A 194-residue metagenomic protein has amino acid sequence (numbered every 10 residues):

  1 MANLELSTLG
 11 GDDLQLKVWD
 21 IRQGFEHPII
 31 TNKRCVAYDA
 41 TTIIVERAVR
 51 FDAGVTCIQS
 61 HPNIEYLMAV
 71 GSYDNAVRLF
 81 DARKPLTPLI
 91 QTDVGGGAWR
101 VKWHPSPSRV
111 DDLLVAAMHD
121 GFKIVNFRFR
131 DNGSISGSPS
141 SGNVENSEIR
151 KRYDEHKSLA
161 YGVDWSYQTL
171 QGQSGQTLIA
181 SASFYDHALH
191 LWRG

Functional and structural regions predicted by a protein language model:
M1-L4, A40-T42, Q59-Y66, K102-D111 (+1 more regions): Loop/turn segments within WD40 beta-propeller blades
L6-G11, M68-S72, L113-A117, G172-S174 (+1 more regions): Conserved beta-strand element within WD40/beta-propeller blades
D13-K17, Y38, A53-T56, E65 (+5 more regions): Short coil/turn segments within WD40 beta-propeller repeats
D20-H27, D81-L86, I124-V144, W192-G194: Short loop/turn segments immediately following beta-strands, especially the blade-tip and inter-blade linker loops
F25, T31-A40, A48-V55, T92-A98 (+2 more regions): WD40/WD-repeat beta-propeller blade N-cap
E26-I29, I43-E46, T87-I90, G133 (+1 more regions): A structural motif specific to WD40 beta-propellers
A53, L89-H104, S136-L170: Conserved blade-ending motifs and adjacent loop-strand segments that build the rim/top face of beta-propeller domains
Y161-Y167, Q171-G194: Blade-level signature of beta-propeller repeat domains, shared across WD40, Kelch, NHL, RCC1 and BNR/Asp-box propellers
